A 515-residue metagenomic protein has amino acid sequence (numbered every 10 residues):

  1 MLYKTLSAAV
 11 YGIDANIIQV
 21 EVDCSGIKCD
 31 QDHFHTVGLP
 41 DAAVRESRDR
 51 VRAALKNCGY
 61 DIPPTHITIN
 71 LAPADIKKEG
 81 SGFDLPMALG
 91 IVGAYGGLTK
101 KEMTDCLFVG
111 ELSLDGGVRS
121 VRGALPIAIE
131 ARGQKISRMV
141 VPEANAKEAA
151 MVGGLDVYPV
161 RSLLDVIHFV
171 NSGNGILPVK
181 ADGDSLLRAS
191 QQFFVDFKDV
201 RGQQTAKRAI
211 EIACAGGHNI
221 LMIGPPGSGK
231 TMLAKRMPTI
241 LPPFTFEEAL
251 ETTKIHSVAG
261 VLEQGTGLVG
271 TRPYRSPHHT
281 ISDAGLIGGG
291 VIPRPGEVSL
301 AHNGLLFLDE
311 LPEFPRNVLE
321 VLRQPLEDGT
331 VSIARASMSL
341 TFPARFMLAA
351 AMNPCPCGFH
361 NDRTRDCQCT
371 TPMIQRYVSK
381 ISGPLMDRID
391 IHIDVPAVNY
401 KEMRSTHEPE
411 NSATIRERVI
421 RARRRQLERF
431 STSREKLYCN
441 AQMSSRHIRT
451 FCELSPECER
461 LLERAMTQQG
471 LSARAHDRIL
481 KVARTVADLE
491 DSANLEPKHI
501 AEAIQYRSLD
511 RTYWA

Functional and structural regions predicted by a protein language model:
M1-L221, P225-T231, A334, A475-H476 (+2 more regions): Peripheral, non-AAA+ core regions of ATP-driven protein-machinery
P40-R48, P63, N70-G80, I292-P293 (+1 more regions): Basic, amphipathic alpha-helical bundle interface domains used for macromolecular binding and assembly
I62-T65, E102-M103, K135, G153 (+8 more regions): Short loop/turn elements that form and flank the Walker-type P-loop nucleotide-binding site in RecA-like NTPase cores
D115, L308-P315, G358: Catalytic P-loop NTPase motifs of RecA-like helicase/translocase cores
E211, L268, R272-P273, D283-L306 (+1 more regions): Conserved alpha-helical scaffold flanking the Walker A/P-loop in AAA+ ATPase domains
L221-E263, D328: Walker A/P-loop
E248-S282, G289-G290, P396, K436-R446 (+2 more regions): Conserved inter-motif catalytic segment of the P-loop NTP-binding fold
N303, D309-E310, V321: Walker B catalytic acidic pair
